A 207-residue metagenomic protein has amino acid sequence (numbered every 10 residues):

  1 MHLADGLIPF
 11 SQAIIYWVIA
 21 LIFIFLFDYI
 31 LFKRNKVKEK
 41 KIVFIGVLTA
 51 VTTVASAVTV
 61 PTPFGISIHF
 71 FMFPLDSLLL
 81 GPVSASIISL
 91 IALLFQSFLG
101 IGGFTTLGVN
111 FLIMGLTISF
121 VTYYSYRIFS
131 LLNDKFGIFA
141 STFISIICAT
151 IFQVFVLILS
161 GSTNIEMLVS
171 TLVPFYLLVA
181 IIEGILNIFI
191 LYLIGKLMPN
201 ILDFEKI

Functional and structural regions predicted by a protein language model:
M1-L7, H69, L159-T171: Membrane-interface helix termini and inter-helical loops of multi-pass transporters
H2-L75: Hydrophobic transmembrane alpha-helices
I19-F25, G115-S125, I181-L193: Hydrophobic cores of alpha-helical transmembrane segments in multi-pass inner/ER membrane proteins, independent
I42-V47, S86-L90, G108, L112 (+2 more regions): Hydrophobic alpha-helical transmembrane segments
T49-A57, L93-G100, S145-F152: Aromatic-anchored segments of alpha-helical transmembrane domains
A57-G65, L90-V121: Interfacial aromatic-anchored transmembrane helix boundaries in multi-pass membrane proteins
L112-Q153: Short helix-perturbing small/polar motifs within transmembrane alpha-helices
F136-I147, I165-I207: C-terminal transmembrane helix-loop-helix hairpin of multi-pass membrane proteins
